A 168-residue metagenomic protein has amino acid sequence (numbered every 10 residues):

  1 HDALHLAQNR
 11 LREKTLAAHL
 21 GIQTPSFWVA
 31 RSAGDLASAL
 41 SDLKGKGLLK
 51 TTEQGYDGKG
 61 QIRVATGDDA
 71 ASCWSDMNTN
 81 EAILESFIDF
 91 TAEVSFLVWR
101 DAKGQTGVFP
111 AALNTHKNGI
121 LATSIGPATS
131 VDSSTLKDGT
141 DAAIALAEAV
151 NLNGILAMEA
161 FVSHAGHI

Functional and structural regions predicted by a protein language model:
H1-L43, Q54-G55: Conserved N-proximal alpha/beta basic substrate-recognition cap immediately N-terminal to, or forming the N-lobe
L16-I22, K50-G58, N118-P127: Acidic/polar active-site rim loop that often engages polyanionic ligands
S26-V29, L48-T51, L84-S86: General beta-strand structural signal in soluble alpha/beta enzymes
A39-L40, T52-E53, W74-S75, S86: Short secondary-structure boundary/capping segments
L40-L48, A92: Acidic/histidine-enriched active-site and ligand-binding environments that engage anionic O-linkages
K46-L49, E53, A102: Predominantly a Rossmann-like dinucleotide-binding segment in NAD(P)-dependent oxidoreductases
G60, V64-H164: Internal nucleotide-binding/catalytic subdomain
G166-I168: Conserved protein kinase catalytic/activation segment
